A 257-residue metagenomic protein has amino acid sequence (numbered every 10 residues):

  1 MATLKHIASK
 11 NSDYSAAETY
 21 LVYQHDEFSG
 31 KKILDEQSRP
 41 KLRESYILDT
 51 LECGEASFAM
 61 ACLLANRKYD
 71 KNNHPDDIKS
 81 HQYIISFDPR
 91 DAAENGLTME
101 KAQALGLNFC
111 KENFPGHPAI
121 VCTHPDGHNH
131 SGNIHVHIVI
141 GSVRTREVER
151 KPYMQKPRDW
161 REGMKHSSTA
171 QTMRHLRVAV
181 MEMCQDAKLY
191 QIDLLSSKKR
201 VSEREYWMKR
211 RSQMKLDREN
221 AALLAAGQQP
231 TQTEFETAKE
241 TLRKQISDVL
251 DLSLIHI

Functional and structural regions predicted by a protein language model:
M1-L254: N-terminal nicking endonuclease/strand-transfer module with a His-rich metal-binding environment and a catalytic Tyr
I257: Calmodulin-binding IQ motif helices
